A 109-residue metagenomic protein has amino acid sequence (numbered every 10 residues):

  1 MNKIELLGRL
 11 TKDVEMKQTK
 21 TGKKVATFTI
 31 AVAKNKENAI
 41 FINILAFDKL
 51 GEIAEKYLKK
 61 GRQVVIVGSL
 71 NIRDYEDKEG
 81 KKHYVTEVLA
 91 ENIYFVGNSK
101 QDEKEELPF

Functional and structural regions predicted by a protein language model:
M1, V14-T21, E37, F41 (+3 more regions): Acidic, gly/ser/pro-rich intrinsically disordered tails
I4-K12, I30, K60-N71, A90-I93: OB-fold and OB-like beta-barrel modules that bind single-stranded nucleic acids
Q18-V32, Y84: Short aromatic-glycine-enriched beta-strand elements
V32-K36, D77: Short acidic, glycine-rich loop/turn motifs
F47-H83: Beta-rich strand-turn-strand
